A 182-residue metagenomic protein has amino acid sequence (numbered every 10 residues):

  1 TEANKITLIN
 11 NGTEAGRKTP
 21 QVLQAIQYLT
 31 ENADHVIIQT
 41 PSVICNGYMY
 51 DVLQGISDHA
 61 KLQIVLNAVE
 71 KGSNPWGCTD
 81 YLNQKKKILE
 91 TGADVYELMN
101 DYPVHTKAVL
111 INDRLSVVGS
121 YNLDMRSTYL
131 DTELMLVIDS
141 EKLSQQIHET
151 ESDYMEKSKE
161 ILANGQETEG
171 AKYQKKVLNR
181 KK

Functional and structural regions predicted by a protein language model:
T1-K182: Charged, low-complexity intrinsically disordered terminal segments
